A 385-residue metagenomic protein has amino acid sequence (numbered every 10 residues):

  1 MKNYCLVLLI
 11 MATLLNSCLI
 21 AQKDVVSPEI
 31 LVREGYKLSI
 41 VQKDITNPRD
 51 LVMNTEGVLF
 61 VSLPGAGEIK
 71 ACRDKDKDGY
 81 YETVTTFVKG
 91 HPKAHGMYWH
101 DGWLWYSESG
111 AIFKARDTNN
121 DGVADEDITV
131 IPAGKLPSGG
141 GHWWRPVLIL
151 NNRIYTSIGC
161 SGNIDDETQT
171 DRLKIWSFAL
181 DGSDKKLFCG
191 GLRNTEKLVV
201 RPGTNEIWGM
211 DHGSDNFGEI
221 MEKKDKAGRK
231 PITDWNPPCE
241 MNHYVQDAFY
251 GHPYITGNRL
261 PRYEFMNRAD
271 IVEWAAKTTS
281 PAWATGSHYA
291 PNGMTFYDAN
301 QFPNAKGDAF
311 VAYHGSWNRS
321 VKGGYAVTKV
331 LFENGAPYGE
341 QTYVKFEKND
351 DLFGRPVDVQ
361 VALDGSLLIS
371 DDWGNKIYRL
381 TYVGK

Functional and structural regions predicted by a protein language model:
K23-V32, W144, C160-N163, L180-D181 (+6 more regions): Beta-propeller domain segments
S39-G65, A290-F296, V311-A312: Beta-strand-rich domains and repeat architectures in extracellular enzymes and scaffolds, especially beta-propellers
I40-I45, T85-H91, I131-G139, L187-G191 (+2 more regions): Surface loop/turn motifs at the tips and blade-to-blade linkers of beta-strand repeat domains
D44, N54, W99-H100, L148-L150 (+3 more regions): Structural WD40 beta-propeller signal
L51, M97, V147, T195-L198 (+2 more regions): Hydrophobic core register within WD40 beta-propeller blades
V58-S62, W103-Y106, R153-S157, E206-M210 (+3 more regions): Conserved beta-propeller blade signature
G110-L150, S157-N163, D184, C189-G190: Asp-box/WD-like beta-propeller blade repeats and closely related beta-sheet repeat scaffolds
Q360-K385: Blade-level signature of beta-propeller repeat domains, shared across WD40, Kelch, NHL, RCC1 and BNR/Asp-box propellers
